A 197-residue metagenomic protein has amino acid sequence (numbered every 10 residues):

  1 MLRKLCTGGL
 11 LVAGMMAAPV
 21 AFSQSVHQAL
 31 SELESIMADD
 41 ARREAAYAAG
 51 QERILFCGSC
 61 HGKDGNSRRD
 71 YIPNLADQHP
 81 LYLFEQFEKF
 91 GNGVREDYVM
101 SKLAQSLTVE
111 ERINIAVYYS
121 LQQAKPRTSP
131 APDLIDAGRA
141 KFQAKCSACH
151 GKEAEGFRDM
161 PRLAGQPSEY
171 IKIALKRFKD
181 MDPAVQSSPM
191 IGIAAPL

Functional and structural regions predicted by a protein language model:
M1-G9: Bacterial N-terminal signal peptides that target proteins for export
Q24-I54, R68, S120-K141, P161: Electrostatic cytochrome c docking/interface patches
Y47, G65-E96, S101-S106, R139 (+1 more regions): Gly/Gly-Pro-rich "capping" loops immediately C-terminal to redox-active cysteine motifs in periplasmic/lumenal
C57-D64, I115, G138, Q143-E153: The canonical Cys-X-X-Cys-His
K63, L103, R112, K152 (+1 more regions): Residue-level hotspots at or immediately adjacent to binding/recognition sites across diverse folds
D97, N114-V117, G192: Interaction-mediating elements
